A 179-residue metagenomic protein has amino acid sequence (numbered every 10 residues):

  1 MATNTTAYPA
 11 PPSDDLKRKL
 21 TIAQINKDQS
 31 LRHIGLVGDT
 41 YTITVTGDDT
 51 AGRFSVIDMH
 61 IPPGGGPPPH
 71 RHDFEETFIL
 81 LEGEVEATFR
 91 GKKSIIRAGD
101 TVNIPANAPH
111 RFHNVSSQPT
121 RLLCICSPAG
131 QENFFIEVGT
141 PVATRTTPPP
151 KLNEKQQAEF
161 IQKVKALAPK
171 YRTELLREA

Functional and structural regions predicted by a protein language model:
A2-R53, K151-A179: A short, N-terminal "cap"/entry segment at the start of jelly-roll beta-barrel domains of the cupin/DSBH fold
I43, V56-D58, T77, K93 (+1 more regions): Conserved hydrophobic/aromatic beta-strand scaffold that supports enzyme active sites
V45-T46, G66-H72, H113-V115: Short histidine-centered beta-strand/loop micro-motifs that create catalytic or ligand/metal-coordination sites
T50, E86, A106-E132: Ligand-binding loop in jelly-roll beta-barrel domains
V56-P63, R71-F89, I125-P128: Short, conserved beta-strand element in jelly-roll/cupin
P63-G65, D73-F74, K92, A108-P109 (+2 more regions): A generic "binding-loop/recognition-motif" signal
E84, G91-P109: Short acidic-glycine-tyrosine-enriched beta hairpin
Q118-A166: A contiguous, mid-protein "functional segment" used to position or interact with cofactors/ions or partner subunits
